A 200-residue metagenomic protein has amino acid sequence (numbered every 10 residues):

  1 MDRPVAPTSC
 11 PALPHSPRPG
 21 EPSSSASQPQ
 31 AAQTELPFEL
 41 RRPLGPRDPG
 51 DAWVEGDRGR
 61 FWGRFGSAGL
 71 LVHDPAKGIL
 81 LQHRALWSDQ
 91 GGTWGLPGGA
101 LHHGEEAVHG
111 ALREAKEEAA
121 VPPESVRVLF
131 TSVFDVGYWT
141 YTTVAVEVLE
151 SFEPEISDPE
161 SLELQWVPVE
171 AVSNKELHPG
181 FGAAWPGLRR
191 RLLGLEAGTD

Functional and structural regions predicted by a protein language model:
D2-G69: Acidic, metal-coordinating catalytic segment for phosphate/diphosphate chemistry, firing primarily on the Nudix
S25-Q30, I79-L80, K175: Intrinsic low-complexity/disordered segments
G50-W53, W87, W94, W139 (+2 more regions): Tryptophan-centered motif/residue detector
W62-F65, D74, S88-D89, V136-W139 (+1 more regions): A generic fold-level signal
G66-A68, K77, T142, L162: Change "...and in nucleic-acid phosphodiester-cleaving endonucleases..." to "...and in nucleic-acid processing enzymes
V72-P75, V146-V148: Active-site beta-strand termini and strand-to-loop segments that position acidic
D74-E117: Conserved Nudix-box catalytic region and its N-terminal flanking loop in Nudix hydrolases and closely related
A100-E196, D200: Unchanged
